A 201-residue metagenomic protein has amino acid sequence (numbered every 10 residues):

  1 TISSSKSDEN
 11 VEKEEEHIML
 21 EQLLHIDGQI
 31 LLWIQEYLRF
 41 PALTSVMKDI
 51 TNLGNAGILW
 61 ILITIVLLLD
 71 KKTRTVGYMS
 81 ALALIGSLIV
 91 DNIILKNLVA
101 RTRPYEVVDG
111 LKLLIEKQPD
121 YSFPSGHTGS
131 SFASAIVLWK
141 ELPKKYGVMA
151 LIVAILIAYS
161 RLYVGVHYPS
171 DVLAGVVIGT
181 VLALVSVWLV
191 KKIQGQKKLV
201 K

Functional and structural regions predicted by a protein language model:
T1-S3: Compositionally biased, low-complexity segments
K6, E12-I58, N92-D120, V200-K201: N-terminal transmembrane-helix/juxtamembrane module of multi-pass inner/ER membrane proteins
L53-A56, V76, S80-A81, K145-I152: Alpha-helical transmembrane segments
N55, D70-K71, V99-A100, G165-Y168: Short helix-capping/hinge motifs at transmembrane helix termini and TM-loop junctions
I63, L69, K112-K201: Membrane-embedded catalytic cores of phosphoryl/pyrophosphoryl-handling enzymes
I63-I89: Interfacial segments of alpha-helical transmembrane regions
G86, V90, I94-L95, L182-V190: Alpha-helical membrane-inserting segments
